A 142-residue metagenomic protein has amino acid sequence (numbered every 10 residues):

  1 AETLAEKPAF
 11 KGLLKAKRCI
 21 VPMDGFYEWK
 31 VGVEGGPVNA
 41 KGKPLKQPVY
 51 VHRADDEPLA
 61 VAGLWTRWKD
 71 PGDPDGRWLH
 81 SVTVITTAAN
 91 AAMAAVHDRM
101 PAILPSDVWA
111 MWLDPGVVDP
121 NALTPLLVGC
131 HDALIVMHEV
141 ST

Functional and structural regions predicted by a protein language model:
A1-T142: A structured binding-face within diverse protein domains that lines the active/interaction site
